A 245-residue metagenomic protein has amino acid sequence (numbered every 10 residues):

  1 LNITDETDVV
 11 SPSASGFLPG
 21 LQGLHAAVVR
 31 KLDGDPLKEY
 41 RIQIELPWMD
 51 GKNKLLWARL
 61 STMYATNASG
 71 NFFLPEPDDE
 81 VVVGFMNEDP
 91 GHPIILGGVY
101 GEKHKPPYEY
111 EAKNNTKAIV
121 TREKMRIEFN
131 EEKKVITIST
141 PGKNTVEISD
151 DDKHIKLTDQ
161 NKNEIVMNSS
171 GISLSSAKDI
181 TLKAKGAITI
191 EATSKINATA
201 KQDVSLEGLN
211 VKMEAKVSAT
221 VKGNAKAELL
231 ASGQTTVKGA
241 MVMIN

Functional and structural regions predicted by a protein language model:
L1-H25: Acidic, low-complexity/disordered segments
L1-V9, I44-K52, K113: Short solvent-exposed strand/turn elements
S11-S15, A65, S175: Active-site-adjacent structural elements in folded domains
S15, A68-S69, G223: Short, solvent-exposed loop/turn positions at domain surfaces that link secondary-structure elements or cap domain
A26, R41, L55-W57, H154: Beta-strand-rich binding-surface signature of beta-sandwich/beta-barrel folds used to engage anionic ligands
A26-V29, D33-P36, F72-N245: Right-handed beta-helix
L37-E45: Short aromatic-glycine-enriched beta-strand elements
W57-T66: Short, structured beta-strand/loop micro-motifs enriched in basic residues and often containing a Trp
